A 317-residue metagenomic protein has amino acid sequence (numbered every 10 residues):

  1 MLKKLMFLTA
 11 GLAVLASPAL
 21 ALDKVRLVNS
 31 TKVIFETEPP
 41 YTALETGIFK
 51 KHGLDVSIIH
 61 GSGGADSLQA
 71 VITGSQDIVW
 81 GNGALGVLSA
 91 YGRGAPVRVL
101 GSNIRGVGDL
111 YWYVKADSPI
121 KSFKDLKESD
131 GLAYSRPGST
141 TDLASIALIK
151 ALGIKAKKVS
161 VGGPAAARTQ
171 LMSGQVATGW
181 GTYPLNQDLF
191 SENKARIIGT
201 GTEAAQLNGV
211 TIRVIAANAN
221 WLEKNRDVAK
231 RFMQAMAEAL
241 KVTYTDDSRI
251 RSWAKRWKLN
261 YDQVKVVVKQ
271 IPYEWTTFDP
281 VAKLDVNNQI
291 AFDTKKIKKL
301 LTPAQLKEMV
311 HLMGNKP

Functional and structural regions predicted by a protein language model:
M1-L2: N-terminal secretory signal peptides that target proteins for export/translocation
L5-L15: Sec-dependent N-terminal signal peptides
L15-A21: Sec/Tat signal peptide C-region and signal peptidase I cleavage site
L22-L152, K158-V161, Q170-S173, A177-Y183 (+2 more regions): Short, glycine-/small- and polar/acidic-enriched structural segments that line small-molecule recognition paths
K51, E203-N208, Y273-V281: Short, solvent-exposed loop/beta-turn-alpha elements that line the ligand-binding surface or hinge of extracytoplasmic
L85, A165-R256: Pocket-lining segment of extracytoplasmic ligand-binding domains
L222-I297: Secondary-structure end/capping motifs
A291-P317: Conserved C-terminal helix/tail region of periplasmic/extracytoplasmic solute-binding proteins
